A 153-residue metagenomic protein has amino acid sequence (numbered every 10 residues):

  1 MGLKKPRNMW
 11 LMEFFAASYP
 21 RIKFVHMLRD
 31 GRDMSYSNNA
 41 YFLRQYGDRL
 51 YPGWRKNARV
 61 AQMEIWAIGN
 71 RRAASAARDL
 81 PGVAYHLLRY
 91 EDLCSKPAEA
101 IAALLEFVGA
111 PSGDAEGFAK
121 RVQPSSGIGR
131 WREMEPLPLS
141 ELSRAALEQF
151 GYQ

Functional and structural regions predicted by a protein language model:
M1-L11: Glycine-rich phosphate-binding loop used to anchor ATP phosphates in small-molecule kinases, encompassing both
K4-K5, F15-A40: Conserved phosphate-donor/acceptor-positioning beta-strand/loop module used by diverse small-molecule
L11, F15, P97-A100: Residues at alpha-helix caps and immediate loop-helix transition turns in enzyme cores, especially N- and C-cap
M27, R89-Y90: A secondary-structure boundary/capping signal
D33, D92-K96: Acidic, metal-coordinating catalytic cores used for nucleic-acid/nucleotide bond scission and strand-transfer chemistry
N39-Y51, R55-Q62, A67-L87, S95-Q153: PAPS-dependent sulfotransferases, especially Golgi type II membrane carbohydrate sulfotransferases
